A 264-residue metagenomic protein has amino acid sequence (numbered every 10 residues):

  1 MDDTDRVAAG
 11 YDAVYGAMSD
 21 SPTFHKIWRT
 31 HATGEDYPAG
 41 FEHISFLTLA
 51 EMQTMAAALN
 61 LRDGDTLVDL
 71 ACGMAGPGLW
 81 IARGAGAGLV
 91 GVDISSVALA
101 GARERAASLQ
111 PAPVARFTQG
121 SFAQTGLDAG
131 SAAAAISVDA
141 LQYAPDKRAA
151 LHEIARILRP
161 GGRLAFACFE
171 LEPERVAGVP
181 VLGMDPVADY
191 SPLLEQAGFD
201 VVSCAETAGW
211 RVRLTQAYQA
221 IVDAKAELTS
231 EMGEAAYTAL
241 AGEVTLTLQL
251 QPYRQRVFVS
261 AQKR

Functional and structural regions predicted by a protein language model:
M1-E35: N-terminal, positively charged/glycine-rich alpha-helical extensions of SAM-dependent methyltransferases
S45-D65: Conserved alpha-helix/loop element of class I SAM-dependent methyltransferases that forms part of the SAM/SAH-binding
T66-Q124: Class I SAM-dependent methyltransferase SAM/SAH-binding core
A123-A135: A short acidic, Gly/Pro-enriched loop at the edge of an enzyme's catalytic core that lines a small-molecule cofactor
A133-D146: A short SAM/SAH-binding and catalytic strip from SAM-dependent methyltransferases
R148-R163: A short glycine-rich, Lys/Arg-flanked "PGG" loop and its adjoining helix->strand segment in the class I
A165-M184: Short, glycine-/aromatic-enriched active-site segment of Class I SAM-dependent methyltransferases
A205-R264: Conserved Class I S-adenosyl-L-methionine
